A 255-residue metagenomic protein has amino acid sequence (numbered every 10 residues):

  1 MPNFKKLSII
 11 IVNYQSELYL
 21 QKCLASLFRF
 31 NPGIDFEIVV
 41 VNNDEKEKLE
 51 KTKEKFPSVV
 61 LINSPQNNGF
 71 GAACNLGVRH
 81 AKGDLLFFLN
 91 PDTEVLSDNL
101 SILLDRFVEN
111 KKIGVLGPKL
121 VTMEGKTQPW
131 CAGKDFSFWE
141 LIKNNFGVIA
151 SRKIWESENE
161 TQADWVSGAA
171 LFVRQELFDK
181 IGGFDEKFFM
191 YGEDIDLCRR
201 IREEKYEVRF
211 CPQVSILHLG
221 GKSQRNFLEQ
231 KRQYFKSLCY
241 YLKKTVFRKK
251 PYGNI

Functional and structural regions predicted by a protein language model:
A25-D35: Short, acidic, metal-binding catalytic loop of nucleotide-sugar glycosyltransferases
S26, V40-E50, Q66: A conserved acidic beta->alpha catalytic loop
N63-A81: Glycine-rich, basic loop-to-helix element that forms the pyrophosphate-binding segment of sugar-nucleotide handling
L86: Short aromatic/hydrophobic "clamp" motif used to bind/position activated sugar donors
L96-W130: Conserved donor NDP-sugar-binding/catalytic core segment of glycosyltransferases
D135-D164: Short, flexible, basic/aromatic active-site loop/helix in glycosyltransferases
D164-S215: A short, conserved alpha-helix in the catalytic core of glycosyltransferases
R199, E203-I255: Active-site-adjacent helix/loop segment of glycosyltransferases that harbors family-specific signature motifs
